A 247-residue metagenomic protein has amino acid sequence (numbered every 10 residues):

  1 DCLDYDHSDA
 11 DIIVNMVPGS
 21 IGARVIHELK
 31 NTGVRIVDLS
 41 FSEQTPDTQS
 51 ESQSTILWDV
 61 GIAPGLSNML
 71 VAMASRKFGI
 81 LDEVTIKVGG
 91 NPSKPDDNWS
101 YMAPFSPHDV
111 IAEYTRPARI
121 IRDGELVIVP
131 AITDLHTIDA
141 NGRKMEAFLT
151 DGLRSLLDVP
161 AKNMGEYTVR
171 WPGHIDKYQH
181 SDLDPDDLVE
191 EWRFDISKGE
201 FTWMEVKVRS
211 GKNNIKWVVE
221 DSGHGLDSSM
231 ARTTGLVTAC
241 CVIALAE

Functional and structural regions predicted by a protein language model:
C2-S8: Short acidic low-complexity segments
D11-P18, I36-D38: N-terminal Rossmann-like NAD(P) cofactor-binding module of classical short-chain dehydrogenase/reductase
V17-I21, S42-E43: Short beta->alpha connector loops
R24-H27: Alpha-helical segments flanking ligand/cofactor-binding loops in enzyme cores
N31-R35, Q53-S54: A short helix->loop->beta-strand "cap" motif at the edges of active sites that frequently abuts
L39-W58: Rossmann-fold NAD(P)-binding glycine/threonine-rich loop
D59-S75, T234-V237, C241: Short alpha-helices
R76-E247: C-terminal catalytic/substrate-binding lobe primarily of soluble NAD(P)-dependent oxidoreductases
